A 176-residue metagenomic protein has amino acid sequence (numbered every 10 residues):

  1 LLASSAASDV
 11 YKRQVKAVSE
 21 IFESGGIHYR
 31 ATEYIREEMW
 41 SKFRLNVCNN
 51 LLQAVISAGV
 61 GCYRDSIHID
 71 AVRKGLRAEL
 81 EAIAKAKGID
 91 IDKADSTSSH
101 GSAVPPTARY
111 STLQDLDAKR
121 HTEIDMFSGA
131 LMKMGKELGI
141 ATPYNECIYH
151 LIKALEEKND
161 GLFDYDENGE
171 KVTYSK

Functional and structural regions predicted by a protein language model:
L1-A7, Y11: Single conserved hydrophobic/aromatic residue that forms the stacking wall/gate of nucleotide- or nucleobase-binding
S8-D9, R64-H68: Short histidine-centered catalytic/ligand-binding loop motif
R13-N50: FAD/FMN-dependent oxidoreductases across multiple families
E23, C62, D70-K176: NAD(P)-dependent Rossmann-like dehydrogenase/reductase catalytic/cofactor-binding core
H28-T32, A54-A58, C62-Y63, D90-D92: Short, structured loop/turn "capping" segments at alpha-beta junctions
R36-G61, H68-E81, P105-T107: Active-site-proximal catalytic alpha-helix in oxidoreductases
